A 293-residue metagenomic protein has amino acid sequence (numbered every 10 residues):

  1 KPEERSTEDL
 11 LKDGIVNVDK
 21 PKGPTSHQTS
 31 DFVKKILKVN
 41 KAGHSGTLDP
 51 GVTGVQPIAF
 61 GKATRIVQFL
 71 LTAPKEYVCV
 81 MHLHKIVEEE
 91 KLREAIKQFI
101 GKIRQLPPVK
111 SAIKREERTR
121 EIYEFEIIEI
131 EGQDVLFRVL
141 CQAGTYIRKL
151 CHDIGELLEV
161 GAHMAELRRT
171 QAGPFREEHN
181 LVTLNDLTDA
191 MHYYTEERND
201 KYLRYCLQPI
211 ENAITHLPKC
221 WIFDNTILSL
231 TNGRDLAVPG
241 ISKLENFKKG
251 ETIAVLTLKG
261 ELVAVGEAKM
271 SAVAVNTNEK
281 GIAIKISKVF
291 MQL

Functional and structural regions predicted by a protein language model:
K1-H44, A112, E117, L157 (+1 more regions): Accessory RNA 3′-end/elbow-binding domains used by RNA modification enzymes
K1-T188: Non-catalytic RNA-recognition surface used by pseudouridine synthases
